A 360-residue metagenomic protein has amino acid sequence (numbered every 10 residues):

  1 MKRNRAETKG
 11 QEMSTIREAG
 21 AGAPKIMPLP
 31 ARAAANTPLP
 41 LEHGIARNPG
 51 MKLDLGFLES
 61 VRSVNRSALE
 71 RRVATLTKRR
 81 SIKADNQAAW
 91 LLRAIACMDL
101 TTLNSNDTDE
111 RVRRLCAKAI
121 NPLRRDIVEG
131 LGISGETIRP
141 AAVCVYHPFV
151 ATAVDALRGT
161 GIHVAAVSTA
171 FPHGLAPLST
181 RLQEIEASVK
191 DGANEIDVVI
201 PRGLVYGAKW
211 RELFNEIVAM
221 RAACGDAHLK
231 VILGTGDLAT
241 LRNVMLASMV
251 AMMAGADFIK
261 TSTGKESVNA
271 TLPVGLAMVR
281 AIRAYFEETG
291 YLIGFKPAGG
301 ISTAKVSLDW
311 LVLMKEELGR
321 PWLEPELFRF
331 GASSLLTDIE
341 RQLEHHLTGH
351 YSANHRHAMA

Functional and structural regions predicted by a protein language model:
K2-R5, K9-T169, M359: N-terminal capping/small domains of soluble enzymes
D85-R93, N106-I138, H147-K296, A304-S333 (+1 more regions): Alpha/beta enzyme core
D338: N-terminal beta-loop-helix "entrance" segment that forms/cooperates in small-molecule cofactor or anionic ligand
